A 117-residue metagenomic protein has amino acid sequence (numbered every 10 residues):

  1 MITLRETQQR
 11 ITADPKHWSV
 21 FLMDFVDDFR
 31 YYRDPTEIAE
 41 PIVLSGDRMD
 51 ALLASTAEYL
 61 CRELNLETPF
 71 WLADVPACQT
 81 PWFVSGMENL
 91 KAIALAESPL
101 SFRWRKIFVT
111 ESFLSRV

Functional and structural regions predicted by a protein language model:
M1-F70: Charged, helix-prone or intrinsically disordered regulatory segments positioned adjacent to compact structured domains
E63-V117: Charge-dense, extended regions
